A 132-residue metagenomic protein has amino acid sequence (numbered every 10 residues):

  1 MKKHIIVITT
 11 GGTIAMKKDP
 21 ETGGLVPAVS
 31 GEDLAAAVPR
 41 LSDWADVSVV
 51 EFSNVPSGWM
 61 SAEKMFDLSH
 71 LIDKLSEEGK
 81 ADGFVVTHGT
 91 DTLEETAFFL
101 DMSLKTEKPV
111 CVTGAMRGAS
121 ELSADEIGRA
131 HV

Functional and structural regions predicted by a protein language model:
M1-H131: Active-site histidine-anchored catalytic micro-motif
